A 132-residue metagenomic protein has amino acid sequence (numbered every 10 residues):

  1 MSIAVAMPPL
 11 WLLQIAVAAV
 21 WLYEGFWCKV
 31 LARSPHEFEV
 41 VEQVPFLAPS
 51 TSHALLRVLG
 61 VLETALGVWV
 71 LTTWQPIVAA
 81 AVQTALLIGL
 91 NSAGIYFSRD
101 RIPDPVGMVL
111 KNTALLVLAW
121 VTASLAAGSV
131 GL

Functional and structural regions predicted by a protein language model:
M1-L132: Membrane-interface extramembranous regions
